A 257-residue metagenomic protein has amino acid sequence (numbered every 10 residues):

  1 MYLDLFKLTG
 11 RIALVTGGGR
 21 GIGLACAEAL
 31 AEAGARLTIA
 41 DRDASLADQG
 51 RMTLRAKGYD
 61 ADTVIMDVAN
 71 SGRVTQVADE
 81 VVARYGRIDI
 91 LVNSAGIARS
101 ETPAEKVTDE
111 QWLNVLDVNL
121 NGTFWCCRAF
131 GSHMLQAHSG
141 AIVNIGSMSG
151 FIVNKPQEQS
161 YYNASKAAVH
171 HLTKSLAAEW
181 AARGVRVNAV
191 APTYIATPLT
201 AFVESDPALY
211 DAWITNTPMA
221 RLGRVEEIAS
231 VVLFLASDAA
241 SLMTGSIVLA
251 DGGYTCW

Functional and structural regions predicted by a protein language model:
M1-L5, E101, V232-L233, T244-W257: Short C-terminal tail/terminal secondary-structure segment of NAD(P)H-dependent dehydrogenase/reductase domains
A44-S45, I65-Q76, D109, V225-E227: The beta1-alpha1 cofactor-binding region of Rossmann-like NAD(H)/NADP(H)-dependent oxidoreductases
T102-A104, T108-L116, I142, W213: Substrate-binding pocket helix/loop in short-chain dehydrogenase/reductase
C127, S165, T173: Active-site helix of classical SDR
S132, A178-A182, S241: Alpha-helical segment proximal to the catalytic Tyr-Lys
S147: Residue(s) in the substrate-gating loop at a strand-loop-helix junction that position the organic substrate next
T217-I228, A239: A conserved structural motif in NAD(P)-dependent oxidoreductases
